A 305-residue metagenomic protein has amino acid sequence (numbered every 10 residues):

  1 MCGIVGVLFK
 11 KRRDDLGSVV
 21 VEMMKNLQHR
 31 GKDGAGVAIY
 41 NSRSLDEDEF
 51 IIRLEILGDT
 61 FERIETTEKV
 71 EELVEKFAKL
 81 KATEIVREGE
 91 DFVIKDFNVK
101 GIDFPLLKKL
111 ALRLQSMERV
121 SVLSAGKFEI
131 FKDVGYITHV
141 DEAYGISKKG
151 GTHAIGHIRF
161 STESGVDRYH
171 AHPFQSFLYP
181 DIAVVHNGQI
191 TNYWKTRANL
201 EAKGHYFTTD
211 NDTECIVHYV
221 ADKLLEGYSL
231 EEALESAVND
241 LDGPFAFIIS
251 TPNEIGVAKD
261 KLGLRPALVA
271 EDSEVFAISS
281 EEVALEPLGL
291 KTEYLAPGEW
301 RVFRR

Functional and structural regions predicted by a protein language model:
M1-R305: N-terminal segments that mediate ammonia production and transfer in glutamine-dependent amidotransferase systems
